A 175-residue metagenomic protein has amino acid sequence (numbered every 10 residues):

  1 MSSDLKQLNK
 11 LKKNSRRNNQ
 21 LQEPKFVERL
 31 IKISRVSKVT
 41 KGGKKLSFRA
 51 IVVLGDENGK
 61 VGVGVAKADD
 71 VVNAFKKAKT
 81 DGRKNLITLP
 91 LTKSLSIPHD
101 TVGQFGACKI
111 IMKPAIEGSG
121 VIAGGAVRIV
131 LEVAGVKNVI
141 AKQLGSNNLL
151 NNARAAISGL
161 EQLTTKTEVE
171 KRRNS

Functional and structural regions predicted by a protein language model:
M1-S175: Ribosome-associated RNA-binding proteins
